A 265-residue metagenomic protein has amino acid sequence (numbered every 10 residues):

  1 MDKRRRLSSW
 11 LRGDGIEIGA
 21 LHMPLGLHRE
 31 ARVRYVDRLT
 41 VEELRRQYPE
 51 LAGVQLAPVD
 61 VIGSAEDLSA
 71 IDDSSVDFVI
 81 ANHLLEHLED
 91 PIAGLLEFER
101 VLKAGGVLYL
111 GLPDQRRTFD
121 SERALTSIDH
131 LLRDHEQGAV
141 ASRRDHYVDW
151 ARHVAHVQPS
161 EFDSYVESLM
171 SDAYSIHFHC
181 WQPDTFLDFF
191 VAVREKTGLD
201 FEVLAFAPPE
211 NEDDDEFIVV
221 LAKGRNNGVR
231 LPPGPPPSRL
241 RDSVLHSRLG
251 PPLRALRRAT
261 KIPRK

Functional and structural regions predicted by a protein language model:
M1-R12: Class I SAM-dependent methyltransferase Rossmann-like catalytic core, especially the SAM/SAH-binding loop
S8-W10, D73, L95: A short, aliphatic-rich alpha-helical micro-motif
W10-L68: Class I SAM-dependent methyltransferase SAM/SAH-binding core
R12-G15, S75, K103: Residues that mark the start of a beta-strand
Q55, I62, A93, E97-E99 (+3 more regions): S-adenosyl-L-methionine-dependent methyltransferase catalytic module, highlighting the catalytic core
V79-I80: Hydrophobic beta-strand segment of the Class I
H83-H87: A short His-aromatic
R254-K265: Low-complexity, charge- and small-residue-enriched intrinsically disordered regions
